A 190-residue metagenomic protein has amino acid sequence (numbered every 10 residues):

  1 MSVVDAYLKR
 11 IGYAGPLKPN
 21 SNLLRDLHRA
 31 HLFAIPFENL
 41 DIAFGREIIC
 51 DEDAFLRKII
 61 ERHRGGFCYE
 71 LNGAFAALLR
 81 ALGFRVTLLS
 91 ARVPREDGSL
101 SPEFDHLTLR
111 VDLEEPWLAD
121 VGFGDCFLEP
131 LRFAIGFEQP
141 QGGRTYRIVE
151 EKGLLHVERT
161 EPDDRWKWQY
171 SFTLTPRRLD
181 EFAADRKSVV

Functional and structural regions predicted by a protein language model:
M1-H63: Secondary-structure boundary elements
L56-H63, Y69, G73-L82: Active-site nucleophile-adjacent alpha helix/oxyanion-hole segment immediately C-terminal to the catalytic cysteine
G73, A77-R147: Hydrophobic/aromatic-rich core segments of domains that either
P94, D125-C126, P162-D164, L179: Short, catalytically relevant binding-site loops at active-site mouths
P116, D163-T173: Local beta-strand/beta-hairpin segments that build beta-sheet-rich folds
E129-G142, Q169-D185: Flexible glycine-rich active-site/ligand-binding loops centered on an Asp-His dyad
G153-T160: Short polybasic amphipathic segments
V189: Conserved small/polar residues in nucleotide/adenosyl-binding loops
